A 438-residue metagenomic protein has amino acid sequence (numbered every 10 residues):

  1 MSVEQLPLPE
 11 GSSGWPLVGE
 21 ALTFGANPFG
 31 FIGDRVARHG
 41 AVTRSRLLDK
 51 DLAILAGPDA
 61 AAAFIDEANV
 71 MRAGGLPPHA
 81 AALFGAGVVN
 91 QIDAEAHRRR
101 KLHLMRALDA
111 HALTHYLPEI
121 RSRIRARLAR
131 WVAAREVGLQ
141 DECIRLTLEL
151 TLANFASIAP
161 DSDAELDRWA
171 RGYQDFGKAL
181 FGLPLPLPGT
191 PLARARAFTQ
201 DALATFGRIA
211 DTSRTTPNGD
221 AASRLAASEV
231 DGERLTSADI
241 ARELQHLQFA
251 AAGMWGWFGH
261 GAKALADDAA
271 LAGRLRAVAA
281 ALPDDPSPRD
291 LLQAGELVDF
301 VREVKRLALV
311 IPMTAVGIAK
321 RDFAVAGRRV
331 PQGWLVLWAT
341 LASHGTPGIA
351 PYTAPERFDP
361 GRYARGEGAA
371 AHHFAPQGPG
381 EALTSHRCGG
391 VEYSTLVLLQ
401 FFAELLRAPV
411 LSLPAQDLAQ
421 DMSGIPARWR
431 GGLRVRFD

Functional and structural regions predicted by a protein language model:
M1-A81: N-terminal membrane-proximal hinge/A-helix region immediately C-terminal to the signal-anchor transmembrane segment
L6-G30, P77-A156, A164-D211: Cytochrome P450 catalytic-domain helical core, especially the substrate-recognition surface and oxygen-activation
A21-G33, R38-G40, A281-A326: Conserved cytochrome P450 K-helix E-x-x-R motif and the immediately C-terminal K′/meander segment
R125, G207-D239: Helix-hairpin-helix/helix-loop-helix acidic hairpins
A202, F206, S228-S287, L337 (+1 more regions): Central I-helix of cytochrome P450 enzymes
A339-G368, H386: Conserved cytochrome P450 K-helix/beta-meander segment immediately N-terminal to the heme-binding cysteine loop
V391-I425: Cytochrome P450 heme-binding "Cys pocket" and the immediately downstream C-terminal segment
